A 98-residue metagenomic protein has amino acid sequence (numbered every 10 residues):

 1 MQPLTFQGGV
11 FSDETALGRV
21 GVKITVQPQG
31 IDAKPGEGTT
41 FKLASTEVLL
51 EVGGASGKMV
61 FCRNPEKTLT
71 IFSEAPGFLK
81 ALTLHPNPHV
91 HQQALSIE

Functional and structural regions predicted by a protein language model:
M1-I24: Anionic N-terminal interaction surfaces
Q2, L50-E98: Acidic, Ser/Thr- and proline-rich intrinsically disordered linker/docking segments of eukaryotic scaffolds
S12-E14, A33-E37, F61-E66: Short acidic, glycine-rich loop/turn motifs
L17-R19, V26-S56: Phosphoinositide-binding peripheral membrane targeting modules
I24, I31-A33, F61, I71: Hydrophobic beta-strand residues in large extracellular and virion-surface proteins
